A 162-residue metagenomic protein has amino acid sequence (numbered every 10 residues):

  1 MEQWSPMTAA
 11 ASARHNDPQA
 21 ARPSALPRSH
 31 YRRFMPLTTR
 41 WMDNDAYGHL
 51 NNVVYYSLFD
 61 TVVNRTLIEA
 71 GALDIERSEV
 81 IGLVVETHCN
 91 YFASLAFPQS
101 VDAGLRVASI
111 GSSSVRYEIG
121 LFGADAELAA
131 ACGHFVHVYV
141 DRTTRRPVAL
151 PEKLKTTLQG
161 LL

Functional and structural regions predicted by a protein language model:
E2-R33, L95-F97, V107-L162: HotDog/MaoC-like acyl-thioester-processing domains
W4-A72: Catalytic strand-loop segment that frames the active site of acyl-thioester-processing enzymes
P36-R40, N90, V136: Generic structural detector for well-ordered beta-strands
T39, L83-V85, V138: Hydrophobic aliphatic residue packing
D43, H49-N52, V85-E86, A93 (+3 more regions): Generic structural "secondary-structure junction" signal
Y55-L58, L83, E118: Residue-level recognition of specific faces of alpha-helices
T66-V115, A129-G133: Hydrophobic beta-strand-centered segment that forms part of the acyl-chain substrate-binding groove
